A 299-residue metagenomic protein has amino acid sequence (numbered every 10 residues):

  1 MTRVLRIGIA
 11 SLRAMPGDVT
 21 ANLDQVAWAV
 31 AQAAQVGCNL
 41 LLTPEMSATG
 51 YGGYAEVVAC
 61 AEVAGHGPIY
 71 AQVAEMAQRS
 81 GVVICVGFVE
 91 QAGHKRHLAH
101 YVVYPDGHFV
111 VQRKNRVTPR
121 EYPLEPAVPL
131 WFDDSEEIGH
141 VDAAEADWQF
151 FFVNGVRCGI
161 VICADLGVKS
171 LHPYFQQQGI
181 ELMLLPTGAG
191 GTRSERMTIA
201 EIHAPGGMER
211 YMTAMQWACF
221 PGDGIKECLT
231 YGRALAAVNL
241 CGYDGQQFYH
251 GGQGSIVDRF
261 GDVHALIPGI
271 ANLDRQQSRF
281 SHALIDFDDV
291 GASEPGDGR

Functional and structural regions predicted by a protein language model:
T2-I9: Extreme N-terminal starter segment of soluble prokaryotic enzymes
I7, N22, V30-C60, A77 (+5 more regions): Active-site beta-strand/loop signature of hydrolases that rely on acidic residues for catalysis
A10-G17, Y54-A61, G155-C158, A204-M212: Short, basic, glycine/proline-bearing loop/turn elements
R13-W28: N-terminal phosphate-binding loop and adjacent alpha-helix
G65-V83, C163-D274: CN hydrolase (nitrilase-like) catalytic-core segments centered on the catalytic cysteine and neighboring Lys/Glu
F88-V89, N239: Recurrent small/Gly-Pro-centered beta-turn motifs in extracellular repeat architectures
Q91-M208, T213-G222, R275-G298: Active-site catalytic loop in hydrolytic enzyme cores
